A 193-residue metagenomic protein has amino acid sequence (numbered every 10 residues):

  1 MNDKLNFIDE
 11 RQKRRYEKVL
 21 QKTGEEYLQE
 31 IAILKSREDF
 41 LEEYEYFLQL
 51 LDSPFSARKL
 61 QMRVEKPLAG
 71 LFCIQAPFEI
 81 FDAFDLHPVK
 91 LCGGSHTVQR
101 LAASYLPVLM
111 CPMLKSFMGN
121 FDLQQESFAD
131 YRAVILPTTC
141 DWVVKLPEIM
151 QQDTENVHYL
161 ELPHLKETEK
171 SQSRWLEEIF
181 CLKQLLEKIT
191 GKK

Functional and structural regions predicted by a protein language model:
M1-K193: An N-terminal assembly and electron-transfer interface module characteristic of large anaerobic redox and radical
